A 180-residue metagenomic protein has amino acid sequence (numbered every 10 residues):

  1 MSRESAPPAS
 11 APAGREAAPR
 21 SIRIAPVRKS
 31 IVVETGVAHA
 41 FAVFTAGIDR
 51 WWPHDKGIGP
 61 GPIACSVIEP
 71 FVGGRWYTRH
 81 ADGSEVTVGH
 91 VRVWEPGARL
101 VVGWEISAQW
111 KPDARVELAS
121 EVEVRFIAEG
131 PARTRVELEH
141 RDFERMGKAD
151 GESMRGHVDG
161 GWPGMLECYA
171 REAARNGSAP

Functional and structural regions predicted by a protein language model:
S2-A9, R141-P180: A conserved amphipathic terminal alpha-helix motif
S2-I63: Hydrophobic ligand-binding cavity/cleft-lining segments
K29-I31, V88-V93, A119-A128: Hydrophobic/aromatic beta-strand elements that line small-molecule binding cavities or substrate pockets in beta-rich
A40-F44, W76, V91, V102 (+3 more regions): Hydrophobic pocket/interface hotspot
G47-V88, A179-P180: Short beta-edge strand/loop motif at the mouth of beta-sheet-based domains
H80, W104, L138-H140: Residue-level recognition of conserved beta-strand positions in structured domain cores
E95-L100, P131: Short, conserved beta-turn/loop elements at beta-strand boundaries and strand-helix junctions
W110-P163: Beta-strand/loop substructures that line and gate deep hydrophobic ligand-binding cavities in soluble
